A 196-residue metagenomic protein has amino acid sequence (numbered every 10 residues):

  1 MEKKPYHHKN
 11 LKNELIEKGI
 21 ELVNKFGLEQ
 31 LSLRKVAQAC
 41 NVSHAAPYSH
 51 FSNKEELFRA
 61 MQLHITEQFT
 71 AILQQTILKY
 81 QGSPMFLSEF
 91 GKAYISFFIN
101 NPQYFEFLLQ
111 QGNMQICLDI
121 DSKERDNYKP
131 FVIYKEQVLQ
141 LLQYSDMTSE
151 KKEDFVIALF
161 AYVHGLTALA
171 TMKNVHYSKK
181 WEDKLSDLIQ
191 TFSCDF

Functional and structural regions predicted by a protein language model:
K3, L63-S88, D119, Y128 (+1 more regions): Amphipathic alpha-helical linker/stalk segments
E14, K18, L22-E56, A60: Helix-turn-helix
L15-V23, I65, F69, L73 (+2 more regions): Short hydrophobic clusters on alpha-helical segments that form packing/core surfaces in small helical domains
A60, Q75-Q103, F155-L159: Hydrophobic alpha-helical connector segments
Q74, L118-Q143, E153-I157, S186-C194: Amphipathic alpha-helical packing segments from all-alpha helical-bundle domains
N100-L118, A168-H176: Amphipathic alpha-helical segments used for helix-helix packing
K135-E136, S149-M172, K180-L188: Hydrophobic alpha-helical segments that form the core of small-molecule binding pockets and/or dimer interfaces
